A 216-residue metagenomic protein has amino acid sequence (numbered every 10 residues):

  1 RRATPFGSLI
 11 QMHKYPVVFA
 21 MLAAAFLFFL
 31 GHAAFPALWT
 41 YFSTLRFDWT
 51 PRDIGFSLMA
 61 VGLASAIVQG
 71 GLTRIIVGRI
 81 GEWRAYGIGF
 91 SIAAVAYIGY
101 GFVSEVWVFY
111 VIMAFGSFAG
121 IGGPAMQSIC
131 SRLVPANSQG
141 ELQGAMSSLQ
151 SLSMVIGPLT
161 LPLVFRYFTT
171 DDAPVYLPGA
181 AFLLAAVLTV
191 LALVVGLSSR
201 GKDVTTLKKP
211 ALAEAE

Functional and structural regions predicted by a protein language model:
R1-A24, R46, K209-E216: Juxtamembrane intracellular "pre-TM" segments in multi-pass secondary transporters
A37-I54: Short amphipathic helix-loop junctions that connect adjacent transmembrane helices in Major Facilitator Superfamily/SLC
V68-E82: Helix-to-loop junctions at the C-terminal end of transmembrane segments in multipass secondary transporters
R84-G99: Structural signature of the two symmetry-related core transmembrane helices
G99-M113, G122: Helix-loop junctions at membrane interfaces in 12-TM secondary transporters
I121-P135: Intracellular juxtamembrane helix-capping segments at the cytosolic ends of symmetry-related transmembrane helices
L163-T189: A membrane-interface helix-boundary motif in multi-pass transporters
L183-E216: Multi-pass alpha-helical transporter architecture, strongest for 12-TM Major Facilitator/SLC carriers used
